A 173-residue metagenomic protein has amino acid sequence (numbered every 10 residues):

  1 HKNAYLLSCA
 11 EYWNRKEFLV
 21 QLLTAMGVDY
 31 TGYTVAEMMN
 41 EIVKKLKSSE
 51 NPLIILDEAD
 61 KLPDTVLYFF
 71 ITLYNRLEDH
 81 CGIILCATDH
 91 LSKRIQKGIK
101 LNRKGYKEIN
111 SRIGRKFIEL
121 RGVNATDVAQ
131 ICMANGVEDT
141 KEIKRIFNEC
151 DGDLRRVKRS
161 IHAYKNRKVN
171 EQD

Functional and structural regions predicted by a protein language model:
H1, L7-Y12: Walker A/P-loop nucleotide-binding motif
K2-A4, E50-N51, D79-C81, I109-K116: Short glycine-/polar-rich loops that comprise or flank the Walker A/P-loop and associated switch/sensor motifs
N3-A4, R15-G32: Conserved NTP-binding/hydrolysis module of P-loop NTPases
E11-N14, K61, T88-K93, V123-A125: Conserved nucleotide-binding/hydrolysis micro-motifs of P-loop NTPases
G27-S49: Central P-loop NTPase core of STAND/AAA+ ATPases
K45-V66, F70, L77: Conserved P-loop NTPase "ATPase switch" module shared by AAA+ and STAND
L62, Y74-G105: Sensor-1/coupling segment of RecA-like P-loop NTPase cores
K107-D173: C-terminal alpha-helical "lid" subdomain
